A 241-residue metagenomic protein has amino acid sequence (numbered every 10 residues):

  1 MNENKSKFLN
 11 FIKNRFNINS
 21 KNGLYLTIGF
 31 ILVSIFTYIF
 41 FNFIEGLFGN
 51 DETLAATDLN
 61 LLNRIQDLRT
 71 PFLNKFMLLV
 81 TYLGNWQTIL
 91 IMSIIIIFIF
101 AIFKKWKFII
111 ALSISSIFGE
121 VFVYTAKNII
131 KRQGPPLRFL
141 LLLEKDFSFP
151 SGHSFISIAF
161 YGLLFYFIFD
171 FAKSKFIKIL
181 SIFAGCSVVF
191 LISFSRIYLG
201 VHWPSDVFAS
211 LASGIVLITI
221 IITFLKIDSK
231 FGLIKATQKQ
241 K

Functional and structural regions predicted by a protein language model:
M1-T88, I130, G134-L141: N-terminal transmembrane-helix/juxtamembrane module of multi-pass inner/ER membrane proteins
I12, L137-K241: Membrane-embedded catalytic cores of phosphoryl/pyrophosphoryl-handling enzymes
N17, K21, Y25, I99 (+5 more regions): Juxtamembrane/transmembrane-helix boundary motifs in multi-pass membrane proteins
K21-G29, V33, K107-S115, I177-A184 (+1 more regions): Alpha-helical transmembrane segments of integral membrane proteins
F36, F40, I44, F122 (+3 more regions): Alpha-helical membrane-inserting segments
E45-N50, A55-L59, M92-S93, I97 (+1 more regions): Membrane-interface loops
M77, I91-I95, I234: Membrane-helix interface/capping segments
